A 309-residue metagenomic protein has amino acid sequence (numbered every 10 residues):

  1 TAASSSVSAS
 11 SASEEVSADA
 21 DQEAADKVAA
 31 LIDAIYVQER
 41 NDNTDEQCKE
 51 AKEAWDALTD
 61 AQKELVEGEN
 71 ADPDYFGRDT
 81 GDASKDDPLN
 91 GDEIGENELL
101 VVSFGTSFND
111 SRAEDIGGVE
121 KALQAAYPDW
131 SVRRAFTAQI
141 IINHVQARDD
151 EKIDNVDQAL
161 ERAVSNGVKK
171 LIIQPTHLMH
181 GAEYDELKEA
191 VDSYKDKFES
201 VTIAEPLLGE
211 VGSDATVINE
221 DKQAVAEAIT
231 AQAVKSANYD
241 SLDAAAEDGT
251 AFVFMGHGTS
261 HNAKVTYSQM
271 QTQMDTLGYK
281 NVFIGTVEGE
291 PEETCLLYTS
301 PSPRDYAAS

Functional and structural regions predicted by a protein language model:
T1-A3: Gram-positive cell-envelope targeting signals
A12-A24, D74-E98: N-terminal low-complexity, Pro/Thr/Ser-rich intrinsically disordered segments that act as propeptides or flexible
E15-G77: Beta-rich interaction/scaffold domains
V119, G258-L297: Redox- and metal-dependent alpha/beta enzyme cores, enriched for Fe-S-associated oxidoreductases and cofactor-handling
W130-R148, E205-V211, K280-L296: Short connector loops at secondary-structure junctions
D149-R162: Glycine-rich, highly charged phosphate/nucleotide-binding loops
R162-S213, T230, T259: Hydrophobic, ordered structural segments
Y298-A308: Single conserved hydrophobic/aromatic residue that forms the stacking wall/gate of nucleotide- or nucleobase-binding
